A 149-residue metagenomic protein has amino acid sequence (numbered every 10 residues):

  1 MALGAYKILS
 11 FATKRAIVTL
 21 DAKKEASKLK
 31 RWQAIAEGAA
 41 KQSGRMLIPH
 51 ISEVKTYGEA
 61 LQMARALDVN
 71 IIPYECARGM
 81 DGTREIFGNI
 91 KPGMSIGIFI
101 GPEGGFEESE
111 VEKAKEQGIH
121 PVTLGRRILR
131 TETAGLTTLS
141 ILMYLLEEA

Functional and structural regions predicted by a protein language model:
M1-I72: RNA substrate-binding interface of SAM-dependent RNA methyltransferases
K23-E25, E85-G88, E112-A114, T137: Short, glycine/charged-enriched secondary-structure capping and boundary segments
P49-S52, E103, R127, T131: Glycine- and other small-residue-rich loops at beta-strand/loop junctions that grip anionic moieties
K55-L61, R78-D81, L129: A short acidic, often aromatic-flanked loop/helix-cap motif at beta-alpha or helix-coil junctions that lines enzyme
L67-G105, S109-E110, I119-V122: Active-site/ligand-binding-proximal alpha/beta "capping" segment
E108-A149: Structured adenosyl-cofactor binding patch, chiefly the S-adenosyl-L-methionine
